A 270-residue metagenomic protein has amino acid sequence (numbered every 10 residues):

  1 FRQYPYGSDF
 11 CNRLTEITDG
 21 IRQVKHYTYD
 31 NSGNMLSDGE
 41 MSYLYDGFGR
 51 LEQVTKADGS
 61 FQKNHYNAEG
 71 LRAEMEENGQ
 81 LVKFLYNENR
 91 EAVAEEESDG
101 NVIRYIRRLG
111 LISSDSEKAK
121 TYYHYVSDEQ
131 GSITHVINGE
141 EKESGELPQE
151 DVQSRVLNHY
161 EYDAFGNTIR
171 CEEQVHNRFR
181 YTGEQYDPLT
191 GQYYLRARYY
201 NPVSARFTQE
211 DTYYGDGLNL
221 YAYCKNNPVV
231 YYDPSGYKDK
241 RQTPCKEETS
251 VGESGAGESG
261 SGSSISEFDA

Functional and structural regions predicted by a protein language model:
F1, T15-I21, L36-M41, Q53-G59 (+7 more regions): Beta-turn initiation residues at beta-strand->coil junctions
F1-R13, K25-G33, M41-R50, Q62-L71 (+6 more regions): Aromatic-rich beta-strand edge motifs centered on tyrosine
R2, Y6, E117-R196, K225 (+1 more regions): A motif-centric feature for acidic-aromatic and gly/ser/thr-rich catalytic loops and repeats
F10, G20, N31, G47 (+13 more regions): Short, ordered coil/turn segments that flank beta-strands lining enzyme active or ligand-binding pockets
L14, M35, L51, R72 (+9 more regions): Hydrophobic "anchor" residues
E146, V230, S235-A270: Low-complexity, glycine/serine/proline-rich disordered segments that function as export/translocation leaders
P202-Y214: Histidine-centered nuclease catalytic patch
